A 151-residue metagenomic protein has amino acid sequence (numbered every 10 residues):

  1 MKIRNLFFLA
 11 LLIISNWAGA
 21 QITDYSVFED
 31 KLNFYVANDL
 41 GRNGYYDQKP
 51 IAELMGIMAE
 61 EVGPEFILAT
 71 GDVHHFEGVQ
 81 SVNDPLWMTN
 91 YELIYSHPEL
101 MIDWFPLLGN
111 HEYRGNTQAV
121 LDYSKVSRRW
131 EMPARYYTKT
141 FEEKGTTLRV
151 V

Functional and structural regions predicted by a protein language model:
M1-K2: N-terminal secretory signal peptides that target proteins for export/translocation
N5-I14: Sec-dependent N-terminal signal peptides
L12, M58-A59, I94-Y95: Hydrophobic, Leu/Ile/Phe/Ala-enriched alpha-helical segments that form helix-helix packing faces
I13, G41, H74, H111-E112: Short, glycine/serine-rich, charged loops/turns that create anion-binding and catalytic segments at active sites
A18-P85, A134-Y136: N-terminal active-site segment of His-dependent metallophosphoesterases
S26-F28, N33, H75-V151: Extended active-site neighborhood of metal-dependent phosphoesterases/phosphodiesterases
